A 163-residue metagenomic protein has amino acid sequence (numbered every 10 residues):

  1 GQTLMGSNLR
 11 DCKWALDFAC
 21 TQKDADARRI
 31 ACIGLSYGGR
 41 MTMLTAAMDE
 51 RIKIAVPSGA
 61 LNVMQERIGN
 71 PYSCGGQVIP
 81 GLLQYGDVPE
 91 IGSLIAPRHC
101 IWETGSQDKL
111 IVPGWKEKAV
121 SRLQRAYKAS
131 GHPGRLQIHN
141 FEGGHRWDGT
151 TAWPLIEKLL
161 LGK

Functional and structural regions predicted by a protein language model:
G1-K163: Ligand-binding pocket scaffold of soluble enzyme catalytic domains
